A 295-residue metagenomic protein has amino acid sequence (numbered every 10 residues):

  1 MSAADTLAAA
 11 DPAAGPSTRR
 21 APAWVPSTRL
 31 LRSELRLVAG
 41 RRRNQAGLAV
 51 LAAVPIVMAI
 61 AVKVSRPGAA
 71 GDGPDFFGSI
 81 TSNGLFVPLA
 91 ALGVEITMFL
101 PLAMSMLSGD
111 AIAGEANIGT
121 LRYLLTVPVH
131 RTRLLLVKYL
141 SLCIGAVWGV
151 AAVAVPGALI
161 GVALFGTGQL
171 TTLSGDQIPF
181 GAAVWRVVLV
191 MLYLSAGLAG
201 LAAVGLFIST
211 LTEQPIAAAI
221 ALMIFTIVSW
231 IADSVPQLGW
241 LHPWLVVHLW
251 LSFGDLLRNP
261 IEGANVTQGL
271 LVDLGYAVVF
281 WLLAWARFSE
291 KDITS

Functional and structural regions predicted by a protein language model:
S2-A10, F207, L211, V272-S295: Junction motif at the cytosolic side of a transmembrane helix
A3-A21, A52, I56-M106, L136-A202 (+2 more regions): Secretory targeting signals
L35-L51: Membrane-interface helix starts
V57-P67, T212-H248: Transmembrane helix segments
M104-S108, P156, V204, I224 (+3 more regions): Hydrophobic/aromatic residues in alpha-helical transmembrane segments
S105-Y123, Y139, I293-S295: Transmembrane helix boundary and interhelical loop/hinge segments in multi-pass membrane proteins
A111, V187-T226: A structural motif at transmembrane helix-loop-helix junctions in multipass membrane proteins
